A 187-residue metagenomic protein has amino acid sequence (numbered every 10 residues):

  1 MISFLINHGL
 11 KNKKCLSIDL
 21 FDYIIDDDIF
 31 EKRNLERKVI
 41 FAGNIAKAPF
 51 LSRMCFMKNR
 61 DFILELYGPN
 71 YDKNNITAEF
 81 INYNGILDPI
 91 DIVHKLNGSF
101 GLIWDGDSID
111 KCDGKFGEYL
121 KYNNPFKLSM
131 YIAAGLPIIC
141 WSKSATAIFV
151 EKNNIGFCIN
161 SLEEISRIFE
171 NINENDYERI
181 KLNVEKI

Functional and structural regions predicted by a protein language model:
M1-K14, F149: A short, active-site helix/loop in glycosyltransferases that binds the activated sugar's phosphate group
I2, I45-P49, S108-I109: Short acidic, S/G/P-rich loop/turn micro-motifs used as interaction or catalytic elements
L16-I18, I159: Hydrophobic residues at beta-strand termini and immediately following loops that shape nucleotide-binding pockets
I18-N97: Conserved catalytic-core segment of nucleotide-activated headgroup transferases in glycan assembly
V93-A134, C140-I148: Nucleotide-sugar-dependent
F157-R179: C-terminal "capping" alpha-helix adjacent to the active site of nucleotide-linked donor transferases in cell-envelope
E178-I187: A short, well-ordered alpha-helix in the C-terminal region of glycosyltransferases
